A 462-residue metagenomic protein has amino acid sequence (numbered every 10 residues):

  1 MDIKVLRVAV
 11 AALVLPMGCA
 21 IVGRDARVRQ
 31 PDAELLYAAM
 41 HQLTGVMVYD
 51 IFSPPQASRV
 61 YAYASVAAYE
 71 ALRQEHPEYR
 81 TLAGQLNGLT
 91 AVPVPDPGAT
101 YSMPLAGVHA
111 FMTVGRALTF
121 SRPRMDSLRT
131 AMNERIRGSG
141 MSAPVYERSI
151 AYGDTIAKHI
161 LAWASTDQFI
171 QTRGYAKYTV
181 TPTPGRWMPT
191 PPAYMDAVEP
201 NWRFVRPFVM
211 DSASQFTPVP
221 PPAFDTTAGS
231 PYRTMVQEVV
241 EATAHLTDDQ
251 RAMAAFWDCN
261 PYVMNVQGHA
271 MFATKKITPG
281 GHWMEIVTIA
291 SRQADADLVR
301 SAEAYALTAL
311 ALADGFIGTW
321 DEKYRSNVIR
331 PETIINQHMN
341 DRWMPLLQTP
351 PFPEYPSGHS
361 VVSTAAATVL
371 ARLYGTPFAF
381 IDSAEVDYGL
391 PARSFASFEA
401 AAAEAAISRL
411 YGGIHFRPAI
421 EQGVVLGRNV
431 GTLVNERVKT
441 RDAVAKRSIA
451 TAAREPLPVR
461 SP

Functional and structural regions predicted by a protein language model:
M1-A9: Bacterial N-terminal signal peptides that target proteins for export
P16-G18: C-terminal motif of bacterial Sec signal peptides marking the signal peptidase cleavage site
A20-P462: Acidic/polar surface patches and capping/hinge elements
